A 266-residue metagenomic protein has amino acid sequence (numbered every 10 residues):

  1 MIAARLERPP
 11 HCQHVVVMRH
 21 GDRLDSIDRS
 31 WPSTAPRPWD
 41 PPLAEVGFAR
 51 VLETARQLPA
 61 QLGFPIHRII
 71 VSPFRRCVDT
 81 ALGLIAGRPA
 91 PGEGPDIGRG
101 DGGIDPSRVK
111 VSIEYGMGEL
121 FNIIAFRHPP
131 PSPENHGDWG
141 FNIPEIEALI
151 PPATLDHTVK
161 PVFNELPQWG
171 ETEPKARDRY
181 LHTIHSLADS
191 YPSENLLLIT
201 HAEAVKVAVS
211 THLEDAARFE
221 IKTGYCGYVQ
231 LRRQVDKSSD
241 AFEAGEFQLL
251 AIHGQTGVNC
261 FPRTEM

Functional and structural regions predicted by a protein language model:
I2-H14, G98-D101, R108, S112 (+5 more regions): Acidic, low-complexity terminal tails and accessory targeting/binding regions of phosphate-metabolizing enzymes
I2-S107, V111, F219: Active-site-proximal alpha-helix that buttresses catalytic centers in soluble enzyme cores
G21, A202-E203, Q255-T256: Active-site metal-binding loops of divalent metal-dependent hydrolases
L24-D28, P32, P36-R37, P41-P42 (+1 more regions): Phosphate-handling substructures
A49-Q57, I146-A153, R232-S238: Low-complexity, flexible helical/coil segments
L52-A60, R177, L181-D189: Generic structural signal for well-ordered alpha-helical scaffold segments
V71-F74, G116, L196-E203: Short, well-ordered beta-to-alpha junction loops that form the rim of enzyme active sites and present histidine/acidic
